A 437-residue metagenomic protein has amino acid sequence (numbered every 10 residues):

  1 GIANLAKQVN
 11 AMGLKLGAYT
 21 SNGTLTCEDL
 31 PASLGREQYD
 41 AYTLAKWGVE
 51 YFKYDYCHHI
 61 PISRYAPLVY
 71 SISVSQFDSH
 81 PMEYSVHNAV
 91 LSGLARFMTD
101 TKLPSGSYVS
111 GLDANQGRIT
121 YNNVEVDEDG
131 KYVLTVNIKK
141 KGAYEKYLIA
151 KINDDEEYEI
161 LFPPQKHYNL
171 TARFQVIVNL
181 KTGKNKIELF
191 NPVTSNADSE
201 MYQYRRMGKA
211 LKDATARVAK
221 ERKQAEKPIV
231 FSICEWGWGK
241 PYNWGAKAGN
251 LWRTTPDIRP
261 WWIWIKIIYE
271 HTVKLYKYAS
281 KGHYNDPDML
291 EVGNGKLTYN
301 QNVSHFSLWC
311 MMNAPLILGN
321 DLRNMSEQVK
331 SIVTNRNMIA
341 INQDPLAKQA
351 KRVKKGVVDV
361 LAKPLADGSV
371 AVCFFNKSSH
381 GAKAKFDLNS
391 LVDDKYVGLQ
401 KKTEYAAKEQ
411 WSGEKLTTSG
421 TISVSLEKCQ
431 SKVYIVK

Functional and structural regions predicted by a protein language model:
G1-S21, L34-Q38, R205: Aromatic- and glycine-enriched glycan-recognition loops and surfaces that form the carbohydrate-binding subsites
V9, F231, M311, V372 (+1 more regions): Conserved, mostly hydrophobic/aromatic
N10-G17, W47-F52, A216-K220, A225-V230 (+1 more regions): Loop/turn elements at helix/coil->beta-strand transitions in domains of secreted/extracellular proteins
P67-D198, D393-E404, Q410, G420 (+1 more regions): Extracytoplasmic
N137, W309-M312, I317-G319, K354-K395: Carbohydrate-binding surface patches
Y202-R205, K209-D321: Glycan-recognition surfaces
S304-V353: Catalytic cores of secreted or luminal carbohydrate-active enzymes
L416-K437: Intrinsically disordered, low-complexity Pro/Gly/Ser/Thr-rich segments with frequent PxxP/GP/PP motifs and embedded
